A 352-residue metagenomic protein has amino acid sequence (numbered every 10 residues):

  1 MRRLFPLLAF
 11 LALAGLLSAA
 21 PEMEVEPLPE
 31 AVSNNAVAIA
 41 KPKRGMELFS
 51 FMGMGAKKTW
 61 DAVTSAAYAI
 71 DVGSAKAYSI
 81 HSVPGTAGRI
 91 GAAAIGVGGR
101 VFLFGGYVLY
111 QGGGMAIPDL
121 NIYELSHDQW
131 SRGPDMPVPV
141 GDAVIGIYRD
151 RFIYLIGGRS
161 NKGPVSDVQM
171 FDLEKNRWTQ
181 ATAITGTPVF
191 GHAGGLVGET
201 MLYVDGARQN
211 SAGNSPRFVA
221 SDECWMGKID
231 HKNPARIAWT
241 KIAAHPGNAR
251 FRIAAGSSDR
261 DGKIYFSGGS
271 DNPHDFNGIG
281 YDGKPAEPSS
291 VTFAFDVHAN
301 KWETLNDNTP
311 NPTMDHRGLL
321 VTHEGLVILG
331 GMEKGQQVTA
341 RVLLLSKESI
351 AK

Functional and structural regions predicted by a protein language model:
M1-L4: Positively charged n-region of N-terminal signal peptides that target proteins for export
P6-G15: Bacterial N-terminal signal peptides
A19-K352: Kelch-like beta-propeller repeat domains
